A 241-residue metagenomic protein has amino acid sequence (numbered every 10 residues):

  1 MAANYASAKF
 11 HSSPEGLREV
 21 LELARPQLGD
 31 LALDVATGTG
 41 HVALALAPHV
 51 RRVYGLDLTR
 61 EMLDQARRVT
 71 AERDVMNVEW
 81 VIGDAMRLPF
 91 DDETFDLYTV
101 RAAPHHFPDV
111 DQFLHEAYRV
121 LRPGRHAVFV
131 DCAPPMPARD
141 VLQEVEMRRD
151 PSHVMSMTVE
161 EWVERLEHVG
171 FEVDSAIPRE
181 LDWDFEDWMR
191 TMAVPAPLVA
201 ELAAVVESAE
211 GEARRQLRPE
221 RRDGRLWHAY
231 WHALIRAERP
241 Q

Functional and structural regions predicted by a protein language model:
M1-L28, H41-A45, M62-Q65, E72 (+2 more regions): Conserved class I S-adenosyl-L-methionine
L31-V35, T39-R87: Class I SAM-dependent methyltransferase SAM/SAH-binding core
T39, D174-Q241: Conserved Class I S-adenosyl-L-methionine
T99: A conserved beta-strand element that flanks and buttresses the S-adenosyl-L-methionine
H105-H106: A short His-aromatic
D111-H126: A short glycine-rich, Lys/Arg-flanked "PGG" loop and its adjoining helix->strand segment in the class I
H126-H153: Conserved class I S-adenosyl-L-methionine
M155-G170: Short alpha-helix
